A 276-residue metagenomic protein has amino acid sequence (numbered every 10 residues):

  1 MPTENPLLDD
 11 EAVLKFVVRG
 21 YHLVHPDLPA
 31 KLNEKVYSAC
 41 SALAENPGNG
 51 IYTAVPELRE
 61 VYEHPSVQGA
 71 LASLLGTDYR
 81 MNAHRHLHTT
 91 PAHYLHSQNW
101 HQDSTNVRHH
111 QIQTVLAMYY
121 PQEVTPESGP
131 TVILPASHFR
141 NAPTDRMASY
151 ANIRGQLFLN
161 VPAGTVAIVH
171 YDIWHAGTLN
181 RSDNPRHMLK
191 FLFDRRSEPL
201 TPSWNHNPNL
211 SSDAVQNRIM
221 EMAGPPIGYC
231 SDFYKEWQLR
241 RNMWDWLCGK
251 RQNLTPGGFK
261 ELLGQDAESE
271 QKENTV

Functional and structural regions predicted by a protein language model:
M1-H109: Non-heme Fe(II)-dependent double-stranded beta-helix
P2, T178-V276: Non-heme Fe(II)/2-oxoglutarate
D10-E11, F16-R19, P26, V36 (+3 more regions): Helix-coil boundary/capping segments in enzymes
P29-K31, L87-T89, V124-P126, H138-F139 (+2 more regions): Short, solvent-exposed loop/turn segments at secondary-structure junctions
H84-H86, A117-Y119, L189-F193: A structural signal for short, well-ordered beta-strand segments
L95-N160, P199-N207: Catalytic core of non-heme Fe(II) oxygenases with the double-stranded beta-helix
V132-L134, I168-H170, K190-F191: Short, conserved beta-strand edge motifs with alternating hydrophobic and charged residues
N160-H175: Conserved metal-binding segment of the jelly-roll/cupin
